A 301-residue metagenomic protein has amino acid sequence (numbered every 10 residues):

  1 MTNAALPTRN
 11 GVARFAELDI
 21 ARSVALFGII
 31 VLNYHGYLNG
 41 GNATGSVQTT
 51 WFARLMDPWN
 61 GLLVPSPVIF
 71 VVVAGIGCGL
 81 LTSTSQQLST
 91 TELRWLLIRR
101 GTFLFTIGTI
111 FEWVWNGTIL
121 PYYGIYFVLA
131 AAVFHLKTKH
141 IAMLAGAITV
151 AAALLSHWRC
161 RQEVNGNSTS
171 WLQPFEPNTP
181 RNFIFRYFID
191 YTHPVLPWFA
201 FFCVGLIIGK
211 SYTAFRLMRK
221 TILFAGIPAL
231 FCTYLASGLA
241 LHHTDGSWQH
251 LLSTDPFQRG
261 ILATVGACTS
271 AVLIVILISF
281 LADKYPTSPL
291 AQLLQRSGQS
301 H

Functional and structural regions predicted by a protein language model:
M1-H301: Alpha-helical transmembrane segments and their immediate juxtamembrane cytosolic regions
